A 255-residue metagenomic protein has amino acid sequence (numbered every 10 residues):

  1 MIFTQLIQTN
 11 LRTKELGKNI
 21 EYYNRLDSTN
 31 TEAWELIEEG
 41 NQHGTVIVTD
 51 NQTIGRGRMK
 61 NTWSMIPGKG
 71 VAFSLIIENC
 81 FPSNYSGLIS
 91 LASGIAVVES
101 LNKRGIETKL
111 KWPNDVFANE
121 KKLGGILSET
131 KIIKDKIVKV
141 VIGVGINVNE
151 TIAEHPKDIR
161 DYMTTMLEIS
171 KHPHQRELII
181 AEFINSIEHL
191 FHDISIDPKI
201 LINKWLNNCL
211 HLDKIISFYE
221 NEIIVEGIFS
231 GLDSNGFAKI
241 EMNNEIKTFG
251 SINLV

Functional and structural regions predicted by a protein language model:
M1-S100: N-terminal lobe of the biotin/lipoate ligase/transferase fold
I2, L6, E15-L16, L91-T108 (+1 more regions): Long, positively charged amphipathic alpha-helical accessory segments at protein N-termini or as interdomain linkers
N24, L110-W112: Short loop/edge segments at beta-strand edges and connector loops that shape dinucleotide/nucleotide cofactor-binding
